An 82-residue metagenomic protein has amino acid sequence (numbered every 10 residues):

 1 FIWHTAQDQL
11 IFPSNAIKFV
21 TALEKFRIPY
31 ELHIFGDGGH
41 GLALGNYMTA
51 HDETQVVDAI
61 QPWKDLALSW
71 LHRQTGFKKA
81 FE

Functional and structural regions predicted by a protein language model:
I2-H4, D8: Short beta-strand/loop motif that positions the catalytic acidic residue of the alpha/beta-hydrolase fold
W3, I17-V20, E24-E82: C-terminal catalytic histidine-bearing segment of alpha/beta-hydrolase fold enzymes
D8-Q9, G39: Short Gly/Pro-enriched loop/turn and capping motifs at secondary-structure junctions
